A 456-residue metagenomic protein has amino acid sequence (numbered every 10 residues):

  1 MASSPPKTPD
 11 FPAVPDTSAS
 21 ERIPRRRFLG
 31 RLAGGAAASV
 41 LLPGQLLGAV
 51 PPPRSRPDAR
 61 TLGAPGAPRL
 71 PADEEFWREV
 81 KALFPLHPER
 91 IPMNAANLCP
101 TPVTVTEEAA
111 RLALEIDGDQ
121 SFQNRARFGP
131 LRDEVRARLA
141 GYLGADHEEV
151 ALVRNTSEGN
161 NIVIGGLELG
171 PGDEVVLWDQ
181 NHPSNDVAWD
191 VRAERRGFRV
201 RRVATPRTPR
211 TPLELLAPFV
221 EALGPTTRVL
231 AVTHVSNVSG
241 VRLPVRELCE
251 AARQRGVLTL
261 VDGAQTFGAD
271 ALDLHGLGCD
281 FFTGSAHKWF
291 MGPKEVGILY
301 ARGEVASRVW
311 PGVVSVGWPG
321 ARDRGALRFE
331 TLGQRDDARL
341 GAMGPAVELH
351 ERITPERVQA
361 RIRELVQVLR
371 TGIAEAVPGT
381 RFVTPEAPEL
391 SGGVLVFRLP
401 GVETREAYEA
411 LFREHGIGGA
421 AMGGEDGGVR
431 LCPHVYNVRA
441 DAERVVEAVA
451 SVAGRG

Functional and structural regions predicted by a protein language model:
A2-G456: Pyridoxal 5′-phosphate
